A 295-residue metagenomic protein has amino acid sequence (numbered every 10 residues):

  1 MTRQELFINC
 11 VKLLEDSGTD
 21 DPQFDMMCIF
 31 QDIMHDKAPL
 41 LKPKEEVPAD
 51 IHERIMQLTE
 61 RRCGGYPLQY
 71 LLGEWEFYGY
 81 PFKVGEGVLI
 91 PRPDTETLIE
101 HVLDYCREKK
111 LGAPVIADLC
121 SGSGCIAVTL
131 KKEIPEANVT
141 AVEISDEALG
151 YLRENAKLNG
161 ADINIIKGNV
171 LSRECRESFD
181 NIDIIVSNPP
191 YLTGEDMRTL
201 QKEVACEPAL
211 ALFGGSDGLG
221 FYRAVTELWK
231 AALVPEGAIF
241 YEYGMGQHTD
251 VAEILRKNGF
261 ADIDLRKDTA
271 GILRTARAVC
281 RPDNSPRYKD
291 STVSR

Functional and structural regions predicted by a protein language model:
M1-P39, P43-V47: Non-catalytic accessory regions of SAM-dependent methyltransferases
L14, C106, A156, W229 (+1 more regions): Conserved hydrophobic residues forming the short capping helix/wall of the S-adenosyl-L-methionine
F30-Y105: Conserved AdoMet
Q69, L192-E195, G246: Active-site beta-alpha loop architecture of Rossmann-like, nucleotide-cofactor-dependent enzymes
T97-R198, A224: Conserved SAM/SAH cofactor-binding pocket of Class I
P114, P286, D290-S291, R295: Short, low-complexity intrinsically disordered segments enriched in A/P/G/S/L with frequent Arg, especially at protein
Y191-F221: Mobile active-site "lid"/loop adjacent to the S-adenosyl-L-methionine
S216-V279: Conserved Class I SAM-dependent methyltransferase catalytic core
